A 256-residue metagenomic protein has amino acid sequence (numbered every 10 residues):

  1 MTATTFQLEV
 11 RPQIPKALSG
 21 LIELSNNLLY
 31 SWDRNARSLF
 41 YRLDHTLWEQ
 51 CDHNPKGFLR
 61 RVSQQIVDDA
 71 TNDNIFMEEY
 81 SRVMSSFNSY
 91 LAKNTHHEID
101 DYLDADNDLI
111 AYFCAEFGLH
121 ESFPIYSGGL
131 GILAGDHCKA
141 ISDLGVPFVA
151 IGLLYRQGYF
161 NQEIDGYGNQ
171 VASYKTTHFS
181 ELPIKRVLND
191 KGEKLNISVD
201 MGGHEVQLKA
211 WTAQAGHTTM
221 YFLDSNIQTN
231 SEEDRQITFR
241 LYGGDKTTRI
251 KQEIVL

Functional and structural regions predicted by a protein language model:
M1-L256: Catalytic cores of carbohydrate-active enzymes across secretory and cytosolic contexts
